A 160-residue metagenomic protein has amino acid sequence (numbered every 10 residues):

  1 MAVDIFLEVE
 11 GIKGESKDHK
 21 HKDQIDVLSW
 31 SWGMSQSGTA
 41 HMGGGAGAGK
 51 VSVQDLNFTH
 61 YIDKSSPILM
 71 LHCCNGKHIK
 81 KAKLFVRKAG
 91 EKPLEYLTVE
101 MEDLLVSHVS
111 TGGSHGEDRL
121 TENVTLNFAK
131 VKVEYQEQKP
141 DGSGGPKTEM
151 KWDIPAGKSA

Functional and structural regions predicted by a protein language model:
M1-A160: Glycine-rich, low-complexity intrinsically disordered segments
